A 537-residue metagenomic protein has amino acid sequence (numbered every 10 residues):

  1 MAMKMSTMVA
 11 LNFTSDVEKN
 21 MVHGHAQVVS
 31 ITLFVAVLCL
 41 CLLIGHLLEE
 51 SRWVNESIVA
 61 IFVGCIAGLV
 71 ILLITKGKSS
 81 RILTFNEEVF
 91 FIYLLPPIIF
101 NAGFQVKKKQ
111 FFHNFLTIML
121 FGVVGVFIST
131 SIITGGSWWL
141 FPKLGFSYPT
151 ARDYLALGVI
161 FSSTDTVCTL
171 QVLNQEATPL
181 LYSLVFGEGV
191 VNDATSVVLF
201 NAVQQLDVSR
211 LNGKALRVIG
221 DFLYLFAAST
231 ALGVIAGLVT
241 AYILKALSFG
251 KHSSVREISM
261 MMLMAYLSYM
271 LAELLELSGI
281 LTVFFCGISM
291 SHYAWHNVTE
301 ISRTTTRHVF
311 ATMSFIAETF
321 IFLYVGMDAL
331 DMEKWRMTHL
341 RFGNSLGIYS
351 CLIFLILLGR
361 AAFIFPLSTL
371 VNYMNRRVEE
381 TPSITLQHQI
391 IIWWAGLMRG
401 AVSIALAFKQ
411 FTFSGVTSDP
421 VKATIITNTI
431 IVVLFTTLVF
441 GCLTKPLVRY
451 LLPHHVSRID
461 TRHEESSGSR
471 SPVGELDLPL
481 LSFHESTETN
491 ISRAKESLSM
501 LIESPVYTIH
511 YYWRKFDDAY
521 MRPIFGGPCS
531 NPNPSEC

Functional and structural regions predicted by a protein language model:
M1-V37, C41-S51, E333-C537: Extended cytosolic regulatory regions of multi-pass ion transporters/channels
A2-Y93, P97-K109, I128-L140, L238 (+4 more regions): Structural signature of multi-pass alpha-helical membrane transport proteins
H25-T32, M119-G122, A246-E257, T417-S418: Short, amphipathic, aromatic/basic-enriched membrane-interface segments that mark the entry/exit of transmembrane
V54-V63, F90, H113-F127, S183 (+2 more regions): Cytoplasmic-side transmembrane-helix entry/capping segments in multi-pass membrane proteins
I98-A102, L157-A202, A361-P366, R399-L406 (+1 more regions): Short helical (or helix-break) motifs at transmembrane helix termini and adjacent helical loops in multi-pass membrane
V106-N114, F146, V172-S183, V191 (+6 more regions): Juxtamembrane helix-boundary/capping and inter-helix hinge elements in multi-pass membrane proteins
M119-V123, F127, L155-T164, V185-A194 (+12 more regions): Transmembrane helix-bundle signature of multi-pass membrane transporters/permeases
F200-N375: Core mid-bundle transmembrane helix pairs that form the ion/substrate translocation pathway in diverse multi-pass
